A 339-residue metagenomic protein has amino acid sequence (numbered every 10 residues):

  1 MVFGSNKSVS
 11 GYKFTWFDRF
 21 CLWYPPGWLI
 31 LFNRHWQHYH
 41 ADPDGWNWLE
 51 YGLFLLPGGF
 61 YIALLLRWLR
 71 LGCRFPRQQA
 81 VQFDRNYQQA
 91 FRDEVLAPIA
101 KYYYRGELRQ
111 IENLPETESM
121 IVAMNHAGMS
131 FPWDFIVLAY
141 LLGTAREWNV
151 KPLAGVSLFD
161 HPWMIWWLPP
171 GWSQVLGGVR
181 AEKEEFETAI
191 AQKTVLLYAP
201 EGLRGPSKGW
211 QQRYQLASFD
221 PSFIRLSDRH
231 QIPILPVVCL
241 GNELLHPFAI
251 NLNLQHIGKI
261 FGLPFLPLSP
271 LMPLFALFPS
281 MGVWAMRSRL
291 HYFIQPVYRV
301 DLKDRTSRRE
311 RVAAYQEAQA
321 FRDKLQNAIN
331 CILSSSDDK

Functional and structural regions predicted by a protein language model:
V2-D42, G59-R67, E187-K339: Non-catalytic C-terminal accessory region of glycerolipid acyltransferases and related lyso-lipid remodeling enzymes
F3-Y140, T144-A181: Membrane-anchoring hydrophobic helices of lipid-metabolizing enzymes
N47, E182-K183, S307-E310: A diffuse structural propensity rather than consistent per-protein peaks
F83-Y87, F91, V179-K183, L244 (+2 more regions): General structural signal for secondary-structure boundaries
E94, L168, E184-E185, P221-R225: Short Gly/charged-rich anion-binding patches and loops
